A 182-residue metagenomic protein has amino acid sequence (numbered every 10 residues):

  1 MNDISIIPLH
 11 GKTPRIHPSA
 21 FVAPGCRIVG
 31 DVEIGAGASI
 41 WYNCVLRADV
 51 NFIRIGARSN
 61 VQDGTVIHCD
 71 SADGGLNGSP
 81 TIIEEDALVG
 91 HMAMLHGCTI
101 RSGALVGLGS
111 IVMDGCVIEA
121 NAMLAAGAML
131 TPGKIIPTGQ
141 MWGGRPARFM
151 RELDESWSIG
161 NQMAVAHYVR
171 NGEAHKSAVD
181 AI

Functional and structural regions predicted by a protein language model:
M1-I40: N-terminal segments that cap or nucleate solenoid repeat domains
M1-R15, D49-A57, Q62-T81, H91-M92 (+1 more regions): Glycine-rich hexapeptide-repeat left-handed beta-helix
L88: Short proline/glycine- and basic residue-enriched helix-capping loop/turn segments at helix->loop/beta transitions
